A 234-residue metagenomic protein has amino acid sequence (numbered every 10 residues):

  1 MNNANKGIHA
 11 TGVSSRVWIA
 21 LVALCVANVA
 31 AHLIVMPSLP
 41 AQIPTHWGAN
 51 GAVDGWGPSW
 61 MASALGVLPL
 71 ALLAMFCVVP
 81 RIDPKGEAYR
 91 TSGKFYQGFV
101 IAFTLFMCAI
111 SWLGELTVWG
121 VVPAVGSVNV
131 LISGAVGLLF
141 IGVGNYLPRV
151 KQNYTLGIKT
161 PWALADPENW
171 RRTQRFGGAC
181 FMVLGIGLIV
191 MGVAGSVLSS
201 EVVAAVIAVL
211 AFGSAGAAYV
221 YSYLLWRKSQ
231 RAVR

Functional and structural regions predicted by a protein language model:
M1-T11: Short, Lys/Arg-rich, polar N-terminal cytosolic tail immediately upstream of the first transmembrane signal-anchor
V17-V22, A62-L68, M75-C77, Y96-F106 (+1 more regions): Select subsegments of transmembrane alpha-helices in polytopic membrane proteins, especially boundary-proximal
L21-L24, G55-L70, G126-V143, V209-L210: Alpha-helical transmembrane segments
L33-S63, L156-A165: Active-site and channel-lining beta-strand-loop segments that bind or position nucleotide-derived/phosphorylated
I34-L39, A71-D83, G142-I158, Y221-S229: Membrane-water interface of transmembrane alpha-helices
V78-V128: Ordered, amphipathic secondary-structure segments that act as subunit-interaction surfaces in large macromolecular
S133-A135, V203-A218: Small-residue-rich transmembrane alpha-helices that serve as helix-helix interface/gating elements in multipass
T160-G177: Short membrane-interface loop/juxtamembrane segments of multi-pass integral membrane proteins
